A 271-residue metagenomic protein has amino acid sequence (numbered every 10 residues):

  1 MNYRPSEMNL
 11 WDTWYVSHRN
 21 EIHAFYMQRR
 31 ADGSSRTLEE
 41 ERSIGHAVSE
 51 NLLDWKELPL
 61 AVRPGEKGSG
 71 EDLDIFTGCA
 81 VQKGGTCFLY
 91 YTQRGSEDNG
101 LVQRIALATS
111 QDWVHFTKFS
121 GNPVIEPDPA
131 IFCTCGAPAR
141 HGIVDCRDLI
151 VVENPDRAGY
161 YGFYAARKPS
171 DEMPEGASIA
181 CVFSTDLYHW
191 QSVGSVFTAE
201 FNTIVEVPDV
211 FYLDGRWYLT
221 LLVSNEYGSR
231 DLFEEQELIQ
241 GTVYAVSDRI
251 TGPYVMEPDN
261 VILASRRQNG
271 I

Functional and structural regions predicted by a protein language model:
M1-I271: Carbohydrate-active catalytic/glycan-binding domains of CAZyme proteins, especially the secreted or lumenal ectodomains
